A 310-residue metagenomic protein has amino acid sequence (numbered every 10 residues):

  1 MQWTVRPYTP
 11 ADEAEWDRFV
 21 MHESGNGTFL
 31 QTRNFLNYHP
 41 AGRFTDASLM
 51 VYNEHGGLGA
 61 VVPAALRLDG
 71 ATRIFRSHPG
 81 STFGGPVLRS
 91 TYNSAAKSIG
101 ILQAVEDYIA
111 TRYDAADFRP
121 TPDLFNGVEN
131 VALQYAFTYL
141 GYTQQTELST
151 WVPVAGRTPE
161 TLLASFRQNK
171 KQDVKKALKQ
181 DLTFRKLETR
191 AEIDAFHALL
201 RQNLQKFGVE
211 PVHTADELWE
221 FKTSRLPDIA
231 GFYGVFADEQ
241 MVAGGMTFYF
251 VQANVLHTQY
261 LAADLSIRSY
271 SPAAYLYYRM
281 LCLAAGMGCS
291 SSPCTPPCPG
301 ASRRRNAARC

Functional and structural regions predicted by a protein language model:
W3-H55, V61-A71, P122-E147, P153-I267: A conserved beta-strand-loop-helix scaffold within acyl/acetyltransferase catalytic domains
D69-Y142, A253-C310: Acyl-donor binding region in acyl/amide transferases
V105, T150-W151: PAPS-dependent sulfation machinery
